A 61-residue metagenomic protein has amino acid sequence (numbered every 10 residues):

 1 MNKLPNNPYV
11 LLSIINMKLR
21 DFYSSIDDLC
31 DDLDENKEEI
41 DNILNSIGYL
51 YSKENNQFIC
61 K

Functional and structural regions predicted by a protein language model:
M1-S25: N-terminal acidic leader/helix
L29-C30: Short alpha-helical "recognition helix" segments of helix-turn-helix
E35-Y49: Short acidic, Pro/Gly- and aromatic-enriched capping/linker segments at domain boundaries
I59-C60: A sequence-level detector of short linear motifs
